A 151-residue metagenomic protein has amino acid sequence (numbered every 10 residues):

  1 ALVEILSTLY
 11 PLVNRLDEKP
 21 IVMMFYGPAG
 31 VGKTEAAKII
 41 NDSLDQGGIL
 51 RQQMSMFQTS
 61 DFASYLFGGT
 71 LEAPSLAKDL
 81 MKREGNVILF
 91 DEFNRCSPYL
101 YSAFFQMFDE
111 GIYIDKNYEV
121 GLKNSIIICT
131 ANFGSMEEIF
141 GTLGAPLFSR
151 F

Functional and structural regions predicted by a protein language model:
A1-I21: Pre-Walker A (pre-P-loop) alpha-helix and adjacent loop at the N terminus of AAA/AAA+ ATPase modules, a conserved
N14-Q52: Walker A/P-loop
D17-K19, D45, S60, M81-E84 (+3 more regions): Short loop/turn elements that form and flank the Walker-type P-loop nucleotide-binding site in RecA-like NTPase cores
G27, D91-E92: The Walker A (P-loop) glycine that initiates the GxxxxGKT/S ATP-binding motif of P-loop NTPases
G32-T34, Q58-A63, S135-F140: Switch/connector loops and helix/strand junctions flanking conserved nucleotide-binding motifs in nucleotide-processing
K38, E72-L76, E92-F151: Canonical AAA+ ATPase core
S43-T70: AAA+/P-loop NTPase substrate/partner-engagement loops
Q52, I88-L89, I127: Hydrophobic positions in the central parallel beta-sheet of the AAA+
